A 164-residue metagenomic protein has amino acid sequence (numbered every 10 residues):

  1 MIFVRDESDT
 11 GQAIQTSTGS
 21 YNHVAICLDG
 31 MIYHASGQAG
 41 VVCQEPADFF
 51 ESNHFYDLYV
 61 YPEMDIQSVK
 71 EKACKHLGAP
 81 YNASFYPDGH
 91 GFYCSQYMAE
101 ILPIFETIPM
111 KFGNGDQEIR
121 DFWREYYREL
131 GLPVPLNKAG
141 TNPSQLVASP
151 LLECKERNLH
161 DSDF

Functional and structural regions predicted by a protein language model:
F3-V60, N82-F92, T107: Glycine-rich catalytic cores of cysteine/serine-nucleophile enzymes that process amide/ester linkages in cell-envelope
D6, A73-Y81, L102-P109: Sec/Tat-exported extracytoplasmic proteins
I32, F55, Y59-G78: A structural motif
E45-P46, D65, N142: Helix N-cap and loop-to-helix transition residues
V69-Q96: Internal catalytic-core helix/loop-beta-alpha segment that presents or stabilizes conserved functional determinants
Y86-F164: Activation targets extended, charge/polar-rich intrinsically disordered C-terminal tails
